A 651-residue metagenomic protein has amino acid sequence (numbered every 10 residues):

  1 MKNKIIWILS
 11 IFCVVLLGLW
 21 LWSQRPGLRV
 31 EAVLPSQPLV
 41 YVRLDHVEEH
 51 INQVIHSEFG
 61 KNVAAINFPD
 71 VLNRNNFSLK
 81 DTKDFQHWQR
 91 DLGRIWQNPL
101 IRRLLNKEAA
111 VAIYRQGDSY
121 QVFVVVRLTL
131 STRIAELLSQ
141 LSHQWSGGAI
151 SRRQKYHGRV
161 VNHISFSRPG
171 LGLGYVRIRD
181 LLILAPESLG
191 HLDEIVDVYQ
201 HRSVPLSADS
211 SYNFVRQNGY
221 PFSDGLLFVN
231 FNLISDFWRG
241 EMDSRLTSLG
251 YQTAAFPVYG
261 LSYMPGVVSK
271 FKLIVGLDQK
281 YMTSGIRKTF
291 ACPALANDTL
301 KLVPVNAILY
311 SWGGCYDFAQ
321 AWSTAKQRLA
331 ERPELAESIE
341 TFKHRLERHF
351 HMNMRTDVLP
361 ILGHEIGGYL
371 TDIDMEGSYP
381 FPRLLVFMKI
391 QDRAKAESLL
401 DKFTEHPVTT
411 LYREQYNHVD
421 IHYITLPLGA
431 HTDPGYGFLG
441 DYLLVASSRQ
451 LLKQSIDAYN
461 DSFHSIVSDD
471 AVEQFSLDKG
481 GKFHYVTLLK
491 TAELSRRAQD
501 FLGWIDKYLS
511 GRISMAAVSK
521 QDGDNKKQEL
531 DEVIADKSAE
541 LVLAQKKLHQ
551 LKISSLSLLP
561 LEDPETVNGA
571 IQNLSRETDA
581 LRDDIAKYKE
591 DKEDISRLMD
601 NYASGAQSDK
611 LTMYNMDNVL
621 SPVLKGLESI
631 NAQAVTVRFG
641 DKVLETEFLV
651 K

Functional and structural regions predicted by a protein language model:
K2-I8, C13-H163, S211-T253, K270-P380 (+4 more regions): Structural boundary/hinge residues at secondary-structure and domain interfaces
S10-S36, V40, S167-P169, G174-R179 (+3 more regions): Leucine-rich, highly hydrophobic segment in Treponema pallidum outer-membrane-associated proteins
V42, I183-L184, S311, V386 (+1 more regions): Buried hydrophobic packing residues in well-ordered domains
R115-G117, K155, Y175-I178, Q415 (+2 more regions): Generic beta-strand structural signal
L141-G147, H191-S210, N460-S465: A short alpha->loop->secondary-structure connector
N162-V198, I424-N460: A short, solvent-exposed beta-edge/loop patch
I361-L362, Y369-D372, Q415-H431: Flexible, glycine/threonine-enriched loop-and-boundary segments that flank and lead into catalytic domains of large
K389-N417, Y459-S465: Active/binding-pocket-proximal capping segment
